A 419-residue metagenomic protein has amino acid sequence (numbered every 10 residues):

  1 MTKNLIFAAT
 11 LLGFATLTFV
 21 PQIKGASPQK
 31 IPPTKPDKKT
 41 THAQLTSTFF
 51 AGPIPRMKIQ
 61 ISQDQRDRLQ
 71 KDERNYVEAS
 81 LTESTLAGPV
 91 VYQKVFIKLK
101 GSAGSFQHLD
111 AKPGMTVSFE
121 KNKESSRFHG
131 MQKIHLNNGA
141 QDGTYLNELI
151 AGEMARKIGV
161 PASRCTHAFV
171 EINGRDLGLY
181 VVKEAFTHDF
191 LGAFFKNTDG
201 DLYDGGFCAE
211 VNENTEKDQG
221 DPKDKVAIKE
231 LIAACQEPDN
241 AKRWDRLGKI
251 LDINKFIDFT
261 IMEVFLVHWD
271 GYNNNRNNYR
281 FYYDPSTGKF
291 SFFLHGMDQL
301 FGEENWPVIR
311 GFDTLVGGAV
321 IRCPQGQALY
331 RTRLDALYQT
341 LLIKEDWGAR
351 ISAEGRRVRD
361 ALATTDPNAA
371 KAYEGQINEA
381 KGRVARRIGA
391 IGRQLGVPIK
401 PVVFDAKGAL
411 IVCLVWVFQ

Functional and structural regions predicted by a protein language model:
M1-L5: Positively charged n-region of N-terminal signal peptides that target proteins for export
A8-T18: Bacterial N-terminal signal peptides
I23-Q419: Phosphate/dinucleotide-binding and metal-coordinating scaffold of catalytic cores in nucleotide-dependent enzymes
